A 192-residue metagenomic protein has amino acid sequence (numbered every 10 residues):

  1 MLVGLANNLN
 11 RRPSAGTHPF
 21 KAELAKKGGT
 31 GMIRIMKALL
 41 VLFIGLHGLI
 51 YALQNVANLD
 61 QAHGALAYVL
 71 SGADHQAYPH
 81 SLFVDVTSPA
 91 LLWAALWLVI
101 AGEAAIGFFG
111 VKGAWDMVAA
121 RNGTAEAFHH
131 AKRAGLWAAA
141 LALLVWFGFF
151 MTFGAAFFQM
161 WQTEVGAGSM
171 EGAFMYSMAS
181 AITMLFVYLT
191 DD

Functional and structural regions predicted by a protein language model:
T17-G31: Short, Lys/Arg-enriched N-terminal segments with co-localized hydrophobic residues within the first ~10-30 amino acids
M36-A65: N-terminal signal-anchor transmembrane alpha helix
Q54-L70, E103, L136-A142: Alpha-helical transmembrane segments of integral membrane proteins, especially early/N-terminal helices
D60-L91: Membrane-interface interhelical connector segments
V84-A105: Individual transmembrane alpha-helix segments
F108-A140: Cytoplasmic juxtamembrane regions at transmembrane-helix boundaries
A140-D192: Alpha-helical transmembrane segments of multi-pass integral membrane proteins, characterized by long hydrophobic
